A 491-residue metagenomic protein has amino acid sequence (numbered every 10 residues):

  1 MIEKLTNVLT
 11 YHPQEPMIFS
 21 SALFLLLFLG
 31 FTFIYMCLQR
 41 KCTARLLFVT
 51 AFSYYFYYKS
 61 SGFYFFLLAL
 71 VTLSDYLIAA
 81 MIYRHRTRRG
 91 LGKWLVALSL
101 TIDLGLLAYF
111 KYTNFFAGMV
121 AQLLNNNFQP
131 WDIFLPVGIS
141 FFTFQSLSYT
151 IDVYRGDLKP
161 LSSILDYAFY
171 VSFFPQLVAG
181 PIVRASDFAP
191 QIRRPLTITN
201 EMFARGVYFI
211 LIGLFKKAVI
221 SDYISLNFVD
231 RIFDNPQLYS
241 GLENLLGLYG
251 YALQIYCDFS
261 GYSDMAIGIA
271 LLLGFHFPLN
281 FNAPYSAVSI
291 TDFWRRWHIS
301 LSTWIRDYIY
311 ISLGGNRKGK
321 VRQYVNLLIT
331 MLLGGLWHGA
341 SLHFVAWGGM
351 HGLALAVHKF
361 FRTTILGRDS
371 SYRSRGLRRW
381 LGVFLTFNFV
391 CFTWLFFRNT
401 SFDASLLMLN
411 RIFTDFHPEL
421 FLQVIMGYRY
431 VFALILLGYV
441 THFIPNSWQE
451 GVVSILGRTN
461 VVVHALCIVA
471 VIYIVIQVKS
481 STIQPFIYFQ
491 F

Functional and structural regions predicted by a protein language model:
I2-Q490: Membrane-embedded transmembrane alpha-helical bundles that form the catalytic cores of multi-pass lipid-modifying
